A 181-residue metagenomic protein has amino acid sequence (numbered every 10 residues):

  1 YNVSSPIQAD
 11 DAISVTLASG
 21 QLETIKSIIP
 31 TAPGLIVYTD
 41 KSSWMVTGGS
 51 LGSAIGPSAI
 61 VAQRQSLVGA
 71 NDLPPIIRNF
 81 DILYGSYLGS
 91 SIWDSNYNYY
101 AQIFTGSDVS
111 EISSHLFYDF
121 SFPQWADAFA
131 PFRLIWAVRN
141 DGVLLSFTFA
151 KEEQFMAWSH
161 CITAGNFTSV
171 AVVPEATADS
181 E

Functional and structural regions predicted by a protein language model:
Y1-F132, F147-V173: Beta-propeller and closely related beta-pinwheel folds
L134-A137: Conserved, well-structured core segments that form or line functional sites
A178-E181: Short, intrinsically disordered, charge-balanced linker/junction segments flanking boundaries in proteins
